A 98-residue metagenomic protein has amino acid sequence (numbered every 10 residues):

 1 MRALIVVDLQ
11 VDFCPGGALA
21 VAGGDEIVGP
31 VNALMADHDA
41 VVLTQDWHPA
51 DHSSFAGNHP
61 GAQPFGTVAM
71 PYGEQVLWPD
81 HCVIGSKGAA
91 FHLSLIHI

Functional and structural regions predicted by a protein language model:
M1-S94: Active-site acidic carboxylates
I96-I98: Conserved small/polar residues in nucleotide/adenosyl-binding loops
